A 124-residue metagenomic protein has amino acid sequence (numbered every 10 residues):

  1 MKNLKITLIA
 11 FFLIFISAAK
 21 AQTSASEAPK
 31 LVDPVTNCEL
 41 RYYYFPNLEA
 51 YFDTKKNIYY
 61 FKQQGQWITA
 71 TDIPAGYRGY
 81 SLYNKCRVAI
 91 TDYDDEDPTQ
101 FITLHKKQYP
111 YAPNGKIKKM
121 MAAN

Functional and structural regions predicted by a protein language model:
M1-A25: Bacterial Sec-dependent N-terminal signal peptides
T23-N124: Low-complexity segments
